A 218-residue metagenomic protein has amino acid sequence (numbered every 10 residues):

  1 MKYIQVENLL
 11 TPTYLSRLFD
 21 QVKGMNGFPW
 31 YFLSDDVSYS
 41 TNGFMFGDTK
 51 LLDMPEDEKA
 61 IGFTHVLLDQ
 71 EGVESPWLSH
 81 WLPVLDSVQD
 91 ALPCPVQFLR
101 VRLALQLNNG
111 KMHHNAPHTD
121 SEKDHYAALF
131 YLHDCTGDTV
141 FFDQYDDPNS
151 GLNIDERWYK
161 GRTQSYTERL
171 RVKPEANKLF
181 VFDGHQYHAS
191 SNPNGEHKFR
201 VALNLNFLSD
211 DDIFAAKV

Functional and structural regions predicted by a protein language model:
M1-P95: Non-heme Fe(II)/2-oxoglutarate
E74-V218: Catalytic core of non-heme Fe(II) oxygenases with the double-stranded beta-helix
